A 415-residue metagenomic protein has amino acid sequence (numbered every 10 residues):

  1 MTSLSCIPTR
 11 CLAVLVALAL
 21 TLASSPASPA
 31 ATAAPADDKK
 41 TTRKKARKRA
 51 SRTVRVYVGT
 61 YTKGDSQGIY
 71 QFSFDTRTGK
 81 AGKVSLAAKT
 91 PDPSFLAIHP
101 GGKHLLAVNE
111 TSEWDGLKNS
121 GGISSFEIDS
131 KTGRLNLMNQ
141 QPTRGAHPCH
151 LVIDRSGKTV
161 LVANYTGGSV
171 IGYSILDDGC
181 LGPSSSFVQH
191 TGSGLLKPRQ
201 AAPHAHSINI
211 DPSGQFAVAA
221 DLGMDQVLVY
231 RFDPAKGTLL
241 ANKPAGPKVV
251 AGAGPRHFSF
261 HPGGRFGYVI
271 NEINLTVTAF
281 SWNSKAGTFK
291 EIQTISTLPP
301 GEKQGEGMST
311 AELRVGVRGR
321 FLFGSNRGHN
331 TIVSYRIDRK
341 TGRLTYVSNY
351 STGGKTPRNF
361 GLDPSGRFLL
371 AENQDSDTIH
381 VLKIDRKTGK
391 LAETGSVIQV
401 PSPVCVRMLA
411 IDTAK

Functional and structural regions predicted by a protein language model:
K45-D75: An edge-strand/N-cap motif at the start of beta-rich repeat modules
T62-D65, E110-D115, T166-S169, M224-Q226 (+4 more regions): Short glycine/acidic-enriched loop and turn motifs that connect beta-strands
D65, T90-G101, R144-R155, T191-Q215 (+4 more regions): Beta-rich, blade/repeat-based domains predominating in secreted/periplasmic proteins but also intracellular
F72-G79, F126-G133, Y173-P183, Y230-L239 (+3 more regions): Short loop/turn segments immediately following beta-strands, especially the blade-tip and inter-blade linker loops
G82-A88, N136-Q141, G192-P198, N242-K248 (+3 more regions): A short beta-strand motif characteristic of beta-propeller blades
G133-S207: Asp-box/WD-like beta-propeller blade repeats and closely related beta-sheet repeat scaffolds
Q374-K415: Blade-level signature of beta-propeller repeat domains, shared across WD40, Kelch, NHL, RCC1 and BNR/Asp-box propellers
